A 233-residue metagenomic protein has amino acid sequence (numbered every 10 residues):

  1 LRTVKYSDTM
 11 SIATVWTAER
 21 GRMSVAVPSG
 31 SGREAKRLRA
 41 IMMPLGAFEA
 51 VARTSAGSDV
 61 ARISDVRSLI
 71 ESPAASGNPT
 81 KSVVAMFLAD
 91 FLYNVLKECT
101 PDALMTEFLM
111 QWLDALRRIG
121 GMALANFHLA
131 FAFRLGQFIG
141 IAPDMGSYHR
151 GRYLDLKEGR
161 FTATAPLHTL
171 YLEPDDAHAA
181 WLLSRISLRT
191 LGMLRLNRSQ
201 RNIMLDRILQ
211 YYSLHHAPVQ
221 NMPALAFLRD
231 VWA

Functional and structural regions predicted by a protein language model:
L1-A233: Non-catalytic alpha-helical scaffolds and adjoining flexible linkers that form interface surfaces for assembly
